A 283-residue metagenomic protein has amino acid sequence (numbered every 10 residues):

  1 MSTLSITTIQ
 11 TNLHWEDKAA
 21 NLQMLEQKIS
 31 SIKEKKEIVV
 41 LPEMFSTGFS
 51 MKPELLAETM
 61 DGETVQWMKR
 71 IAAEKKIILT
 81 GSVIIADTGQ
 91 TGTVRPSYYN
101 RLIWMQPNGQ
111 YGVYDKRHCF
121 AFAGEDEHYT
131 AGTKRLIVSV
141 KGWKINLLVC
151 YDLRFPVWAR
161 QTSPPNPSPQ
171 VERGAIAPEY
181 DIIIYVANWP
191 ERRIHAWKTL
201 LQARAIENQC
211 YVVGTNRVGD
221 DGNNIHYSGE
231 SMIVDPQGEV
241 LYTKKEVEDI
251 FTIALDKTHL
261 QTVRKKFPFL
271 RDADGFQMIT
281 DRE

Functional and structural regions predicted by a protein language model:
T3-L13, D17, D115, K144-D152 (+1 more regions): Active-site-proximal beta-strand elements of phosphoester/diester hydrolases
K18, Q27-P107, P190-A203, C210: Cys-nucleophile CN-hydrolase/nitrilase-fold catalytic domain and related Cys-dependent amidase chemistry that acts on
T47, I103, Y114-F120, M232 (+1 more regions): Short beta->alpha transition motifs characteristic of CBS
E58, Q90, V94-T162, P178 (+2 more regions): Active-site catalytic loop in hydrolytic enzyme cores
G62-T80, R154-T162, A177-I250: CN hydrolase (nitrilase-like) catalytic-core segments centered on the catalytic cysteine and neighboring Lys/Glu
G81-V83, R101-W104, L136, S231-I233 (+1 more regions): Short beta-strand scaffold segments in enzyme catalytic cores
Q170-R173: Glycine-biased, low-complexity coil/linker segments
T258-E283: A short C-terminal boundary segment appended to hydrolase-like catalytic domains
